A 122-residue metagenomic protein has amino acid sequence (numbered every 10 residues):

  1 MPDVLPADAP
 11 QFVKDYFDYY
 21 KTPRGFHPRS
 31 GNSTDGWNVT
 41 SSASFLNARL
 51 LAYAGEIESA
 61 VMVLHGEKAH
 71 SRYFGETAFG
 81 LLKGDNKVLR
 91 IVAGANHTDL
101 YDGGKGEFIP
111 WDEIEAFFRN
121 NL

Functional and structural regions predicted by a protein language model:
M1-Y53, S59: Alpha/beta-hydrolase
F45-R49, H65-E76, L82: Conserved alpha/beta-hydrolase "acid-adjacent" motif
A54, R72-G75, L89, L100: Extended hydrophobic-aromatic, low-complexity segments
A54-E58, L81-D85: Short, conserved loop/helix-junction motifs that constitute active-site signature segments in enzyme catalytic cores
I57, V63-H65: Short beta-strand/loop motif that positions the catalytic acidic residue of the alpha/beta-hydrolase fold
E76-F79, G104-G106: Short, glycine/charged-enriched secondary-structure capping and boundary segments
L82-T98: Catalytic histidine neighborhood in serine/cysteine hydrolases with alpha/beta-hydrolase-type architecture
A93-L122: Catalytic active-site module of serine/aspartate enzymes centered on a nucleophile-bearing elbow/loop
